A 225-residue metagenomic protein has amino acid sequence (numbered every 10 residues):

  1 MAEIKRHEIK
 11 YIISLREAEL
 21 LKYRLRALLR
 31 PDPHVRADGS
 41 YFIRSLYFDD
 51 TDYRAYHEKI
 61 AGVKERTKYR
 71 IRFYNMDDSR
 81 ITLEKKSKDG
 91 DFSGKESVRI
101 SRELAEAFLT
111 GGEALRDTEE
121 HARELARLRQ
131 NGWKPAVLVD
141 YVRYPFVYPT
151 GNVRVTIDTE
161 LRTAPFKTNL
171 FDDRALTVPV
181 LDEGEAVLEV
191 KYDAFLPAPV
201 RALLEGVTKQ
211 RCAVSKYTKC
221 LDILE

Functional and structural regions predicted by a protein language model:
M1-E225: Phosphate-end processing signature that detects enzymes handling 5′-triphosphorylated RNA and polyphosphate
